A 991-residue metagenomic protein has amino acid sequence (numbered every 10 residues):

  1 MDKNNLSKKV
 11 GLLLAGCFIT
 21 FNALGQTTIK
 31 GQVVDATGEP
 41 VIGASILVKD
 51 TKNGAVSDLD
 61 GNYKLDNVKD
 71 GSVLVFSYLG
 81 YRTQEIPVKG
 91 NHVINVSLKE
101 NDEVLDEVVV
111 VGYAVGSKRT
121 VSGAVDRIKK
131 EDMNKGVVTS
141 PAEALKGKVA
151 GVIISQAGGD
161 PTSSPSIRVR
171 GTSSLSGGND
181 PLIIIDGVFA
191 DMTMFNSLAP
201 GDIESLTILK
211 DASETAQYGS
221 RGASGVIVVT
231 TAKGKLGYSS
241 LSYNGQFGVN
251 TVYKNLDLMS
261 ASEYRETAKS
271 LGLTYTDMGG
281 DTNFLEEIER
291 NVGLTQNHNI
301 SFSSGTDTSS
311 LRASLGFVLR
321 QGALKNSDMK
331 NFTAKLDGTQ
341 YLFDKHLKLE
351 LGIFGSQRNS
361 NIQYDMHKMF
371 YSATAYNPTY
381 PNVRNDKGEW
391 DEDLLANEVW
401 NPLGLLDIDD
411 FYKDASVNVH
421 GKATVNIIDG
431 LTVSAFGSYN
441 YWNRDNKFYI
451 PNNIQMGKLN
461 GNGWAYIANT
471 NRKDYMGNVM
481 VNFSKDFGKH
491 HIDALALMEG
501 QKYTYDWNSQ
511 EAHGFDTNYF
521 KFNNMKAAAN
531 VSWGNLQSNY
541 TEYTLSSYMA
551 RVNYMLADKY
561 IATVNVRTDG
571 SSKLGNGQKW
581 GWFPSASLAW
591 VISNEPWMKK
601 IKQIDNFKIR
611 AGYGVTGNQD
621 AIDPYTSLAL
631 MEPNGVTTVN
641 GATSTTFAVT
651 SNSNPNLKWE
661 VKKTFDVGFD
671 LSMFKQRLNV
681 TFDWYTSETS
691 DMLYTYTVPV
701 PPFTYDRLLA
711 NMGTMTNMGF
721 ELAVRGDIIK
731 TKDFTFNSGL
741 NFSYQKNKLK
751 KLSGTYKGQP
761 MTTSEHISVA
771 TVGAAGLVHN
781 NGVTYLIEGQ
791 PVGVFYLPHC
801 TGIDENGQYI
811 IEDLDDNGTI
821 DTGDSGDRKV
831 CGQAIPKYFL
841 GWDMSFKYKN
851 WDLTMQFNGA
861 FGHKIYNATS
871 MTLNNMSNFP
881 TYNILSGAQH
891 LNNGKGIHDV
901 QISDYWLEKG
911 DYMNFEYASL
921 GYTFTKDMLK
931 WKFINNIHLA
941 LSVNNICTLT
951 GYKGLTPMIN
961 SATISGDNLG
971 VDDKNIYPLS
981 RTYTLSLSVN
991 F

Functional and structural regions predicted by a protein language model:
M1-L342, L347-S356, N418, Q619 (+5 more regions): Short, small/polar-rich motifs associated with maturation and membrane association, primarily at protein termini
V104, K235-T282, A323-S327, T333 (+9 more regions): Surface-exposed loop/interface segments of Gram-negative outer-membrane beta-barrel transport/assembly proteins
I203, A334-L336, A435, G477 (+9 more regions): Extended, hydrophobic alpha-helical segments in both membrane/secreted and soluble proteins
T231, S260, I300-S304, L336-Q340 (+13 more regions): Residues on the lipid-exposed face of transmembrane beta-strands in outer-membrane beta-barrel proteins
G245, L315-Q321, A562-S571, Y613: Transmembrane beta-strand segments that form the barrel wall of outer-membrane beta-barrel proteins
M329-Y341, K579-A589, N936-C947: Short secondary-structure subsegments characteristic of cysteine-rich extracellular domains
Q833-Y866: Glycine-rich, aromatic-lined ligand/substrate-binding cores of catalytic and carbohydrate-binding domains
A918-L949: C-terminal structured "cap/appendage" subdomains that terminate the fold
